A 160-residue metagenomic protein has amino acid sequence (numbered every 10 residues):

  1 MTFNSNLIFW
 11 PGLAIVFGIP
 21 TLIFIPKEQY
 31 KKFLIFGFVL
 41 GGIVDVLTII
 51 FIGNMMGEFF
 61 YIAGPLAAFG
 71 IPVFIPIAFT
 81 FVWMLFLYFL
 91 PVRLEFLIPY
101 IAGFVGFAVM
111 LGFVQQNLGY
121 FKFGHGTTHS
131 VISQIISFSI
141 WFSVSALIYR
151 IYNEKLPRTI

Functional and structural regions predicted by a protein language model:
M1-I160: Aromatic-rich, lipid-facing transmembrane alpha helices and their immediate juxtamembrane interface loops in integral
